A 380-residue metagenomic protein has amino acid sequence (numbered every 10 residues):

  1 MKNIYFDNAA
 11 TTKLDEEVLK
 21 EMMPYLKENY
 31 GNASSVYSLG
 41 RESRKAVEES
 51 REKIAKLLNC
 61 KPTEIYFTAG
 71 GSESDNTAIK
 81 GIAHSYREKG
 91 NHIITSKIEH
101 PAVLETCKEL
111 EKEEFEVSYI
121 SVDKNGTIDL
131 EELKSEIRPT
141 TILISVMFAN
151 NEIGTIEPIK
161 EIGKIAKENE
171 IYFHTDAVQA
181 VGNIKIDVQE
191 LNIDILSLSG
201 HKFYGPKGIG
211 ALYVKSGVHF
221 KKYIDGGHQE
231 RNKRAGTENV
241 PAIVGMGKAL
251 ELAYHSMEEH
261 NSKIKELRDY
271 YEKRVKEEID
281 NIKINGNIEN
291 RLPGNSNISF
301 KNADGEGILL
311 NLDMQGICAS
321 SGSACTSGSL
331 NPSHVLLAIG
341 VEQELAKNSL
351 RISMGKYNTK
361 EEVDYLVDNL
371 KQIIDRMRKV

Functional and structural regions predicted by a protein language model:
M1-V380: Pyridoxal 5′-phosphate
